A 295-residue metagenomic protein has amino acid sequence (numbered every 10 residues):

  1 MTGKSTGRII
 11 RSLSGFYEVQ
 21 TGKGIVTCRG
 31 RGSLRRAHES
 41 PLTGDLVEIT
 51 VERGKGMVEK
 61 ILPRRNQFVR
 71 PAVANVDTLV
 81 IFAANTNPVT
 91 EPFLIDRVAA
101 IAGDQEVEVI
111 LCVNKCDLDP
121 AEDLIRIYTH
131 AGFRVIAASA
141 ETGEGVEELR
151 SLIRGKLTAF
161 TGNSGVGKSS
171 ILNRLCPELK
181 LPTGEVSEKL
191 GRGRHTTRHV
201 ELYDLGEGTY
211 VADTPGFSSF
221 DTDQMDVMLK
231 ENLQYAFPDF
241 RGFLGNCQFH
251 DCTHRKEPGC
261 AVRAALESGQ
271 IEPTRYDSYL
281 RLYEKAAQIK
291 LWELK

Functional and structural regions predicted by a protein language model:
G3, G15, H38-K55, L62-L79 (+5 more regions): Helix-rich effector regions associated with P-loop NTPase G domains
G7-I9, V58: Conserved hydrophobic positions within beta-strands
Y17-T21, C28, I49: SH3/SH3-like beta-barrel fold
I25-P41: Beta-strand/loop nucleic-acid-binding surfaces
L94-R97: Charged helix-capping and loop-helix junction motifs
K115-V166: Canonical P-loop GTPase G-domain recognition
K168-G184: A conserved segment at the C-terminal end of the G1
